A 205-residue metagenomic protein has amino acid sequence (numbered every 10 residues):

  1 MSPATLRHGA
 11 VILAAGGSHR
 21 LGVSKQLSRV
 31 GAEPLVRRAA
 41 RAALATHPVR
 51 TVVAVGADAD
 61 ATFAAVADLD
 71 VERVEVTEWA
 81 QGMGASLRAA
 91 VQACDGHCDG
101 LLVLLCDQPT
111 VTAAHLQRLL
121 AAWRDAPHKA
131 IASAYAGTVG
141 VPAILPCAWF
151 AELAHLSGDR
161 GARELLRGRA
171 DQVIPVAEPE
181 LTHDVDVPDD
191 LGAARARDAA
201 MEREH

Functional and structural regions predicted by a protein language model:
M1-L6, H155-H205: Conserved alpha/beta core of the MobA/IspD/sugar-nucleotide pyrophosphorylase nucleotidyltransferase superfamily
P3-V139, C147, A170-A177: Nucleotide and nucleotide-moiety/phosphate-recognizing core
R20, A61-A65, E152, D184 (+1 more regions): Phosphate- and divalent-cation-binding pockets in alpha/beta enzyme and binding domains that engage nucleotide-derived
M83, L153-L156: Active-site-adjacent loop and "lid" segments of alpha/beta metabolic enzymes
Q108, V141-P142, A154, T182-H183: A residue-level structural signature of the nucleotidyltransferase/glycosyltransferase Rossmann-like core
L116, W149-L153, L191: A generic structural signal for short hydrophobic patches within well-formed alpha-helices
G140-A151, P188: Conserved nucleotide-sugar donor-binding and metal-coordinating catalytic region shared by glycosyltransferases
